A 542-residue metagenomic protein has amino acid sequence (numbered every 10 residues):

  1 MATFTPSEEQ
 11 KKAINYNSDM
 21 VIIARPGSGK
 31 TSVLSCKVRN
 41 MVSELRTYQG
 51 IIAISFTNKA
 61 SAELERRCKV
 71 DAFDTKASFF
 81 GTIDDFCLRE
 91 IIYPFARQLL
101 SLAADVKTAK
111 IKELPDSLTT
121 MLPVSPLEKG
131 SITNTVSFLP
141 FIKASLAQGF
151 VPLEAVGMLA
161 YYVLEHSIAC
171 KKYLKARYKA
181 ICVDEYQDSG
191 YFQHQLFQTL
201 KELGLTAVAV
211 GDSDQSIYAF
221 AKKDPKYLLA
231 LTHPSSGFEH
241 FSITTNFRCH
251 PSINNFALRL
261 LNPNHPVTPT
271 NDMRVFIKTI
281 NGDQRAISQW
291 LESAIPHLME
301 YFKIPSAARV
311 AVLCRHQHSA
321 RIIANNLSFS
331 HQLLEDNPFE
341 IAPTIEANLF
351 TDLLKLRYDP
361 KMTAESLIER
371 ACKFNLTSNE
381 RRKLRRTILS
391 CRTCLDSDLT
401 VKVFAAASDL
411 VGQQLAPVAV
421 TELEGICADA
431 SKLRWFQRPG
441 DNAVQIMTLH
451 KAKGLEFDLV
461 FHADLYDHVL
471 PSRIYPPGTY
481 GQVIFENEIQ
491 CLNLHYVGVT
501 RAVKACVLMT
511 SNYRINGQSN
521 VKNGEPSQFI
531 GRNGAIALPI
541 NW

Functional and structural regions predicted by a protein language model:
M1-A96, Y496, T500: P-loop NTPase Walker
M1-I22, V33, G50, D105-C182 (+2 more regions): Accessory N-terminal region flanking or inserted into the helicase ATPase core in nucleic-acid motor proteins
K76, F86, I91-V151, R381-V401 (+1 more regions): Coupling/switch/interface segments within P-loop NTPase motor domains and analogous charged loops in nucleic-acid
E185: Walker B catalytic acidic pair
L196-R274, I530: Conserved RecA-like helicase ATPase core segment that couples NTP binding/hydrolysis to strand translocation
G237-E239, T245-S330: Helicase P-loop NTPase motor core
A308-Q482, N487-I489, V499, C506: Core RecA-like ATPase module of SF1/SF2 helicases and allied nucleic-acid translocases
R438, H468-W542: C-terminal accessory regions
